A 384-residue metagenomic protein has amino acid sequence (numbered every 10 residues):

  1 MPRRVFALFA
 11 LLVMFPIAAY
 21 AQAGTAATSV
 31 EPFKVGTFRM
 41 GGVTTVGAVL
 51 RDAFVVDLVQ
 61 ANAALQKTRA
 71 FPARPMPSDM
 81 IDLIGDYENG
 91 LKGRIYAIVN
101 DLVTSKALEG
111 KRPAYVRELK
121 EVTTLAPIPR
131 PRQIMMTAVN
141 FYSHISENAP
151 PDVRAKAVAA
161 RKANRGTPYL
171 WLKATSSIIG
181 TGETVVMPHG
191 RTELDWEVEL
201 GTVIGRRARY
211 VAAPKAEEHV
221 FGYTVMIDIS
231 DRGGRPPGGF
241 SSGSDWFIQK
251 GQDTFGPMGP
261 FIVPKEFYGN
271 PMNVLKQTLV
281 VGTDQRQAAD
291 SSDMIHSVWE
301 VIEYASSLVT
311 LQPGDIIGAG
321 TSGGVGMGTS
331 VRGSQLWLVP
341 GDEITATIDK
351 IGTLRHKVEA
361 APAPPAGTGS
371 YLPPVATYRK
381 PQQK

Functional and structural regions predicted by a protein language model:
M1-R4: Positively charged n-region of N-terminal signal peptides that target proteins for export
A7-A18: Bacterial N-terminal signal peptides
Q22-N164, P168, E343, P365 (+1 more regions): N-terminal non-catalytic cap/leader segment that marks the start of a structured domain
A23-V30, H144, R232-K384: Catalytic-pocket segment enriched in acidic/His residues
G24-A26, G36, T123-A126, V158-R161 (+5 more regions): A generic local secondary-structure boundary/capping motif
N140, K173-G234: Non-heme Fe(II) oxygenase catalytic core, chiefly the N-lobe of the double-stranded beta-helix
A163-G166, L170-K173, A216-S242, D253 (+1 more regions): Flexible glycine-rich active-site/ligand-binding loops centered on an Asp-His dyad
